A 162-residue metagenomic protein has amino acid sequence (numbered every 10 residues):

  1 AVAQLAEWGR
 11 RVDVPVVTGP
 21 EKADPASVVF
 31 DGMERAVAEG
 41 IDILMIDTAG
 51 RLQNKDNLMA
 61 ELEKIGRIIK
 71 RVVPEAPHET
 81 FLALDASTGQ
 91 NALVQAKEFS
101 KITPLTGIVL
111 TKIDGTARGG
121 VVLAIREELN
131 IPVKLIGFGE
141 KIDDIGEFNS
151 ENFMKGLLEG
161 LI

Functional and structural regions predicted by a protein language model:
A1-E79, T116, G120, I125-I162: Nucleotide-state-sensitive switch-loop elements of NTP-binding domains
V37, S100-K101: Non-catalytic positions within long, well-ordered alpha-helices that form the structural scaffold/packing of enzyme
P77, T103-L105: Asp-centered catalytic/switch region of ABC-type ATPase nucleotide-binding domains
F81-L84: A compositional/biophysical signature of low hydrophobicity enriched in polar/charged and small residues
Q90: Short, flexible helix-loop junctions that flank or precede catalytic/ligand sites
K97, T106-G107: Helical hairpin unit composed of two closely spaced alpha helices linked by a short loop
T111: Phosphate-centric recognition/catalysis
